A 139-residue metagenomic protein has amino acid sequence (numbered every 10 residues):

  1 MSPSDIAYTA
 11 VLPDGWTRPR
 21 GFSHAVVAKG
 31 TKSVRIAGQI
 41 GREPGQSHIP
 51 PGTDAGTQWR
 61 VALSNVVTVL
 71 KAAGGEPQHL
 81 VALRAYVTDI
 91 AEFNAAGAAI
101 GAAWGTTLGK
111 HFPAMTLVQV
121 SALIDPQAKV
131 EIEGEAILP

Functional and structural regions predicted by a protein language model:
M1-V81, V87-P139: N-terminal presequence-like segments and the immediate start of the first folded domain
